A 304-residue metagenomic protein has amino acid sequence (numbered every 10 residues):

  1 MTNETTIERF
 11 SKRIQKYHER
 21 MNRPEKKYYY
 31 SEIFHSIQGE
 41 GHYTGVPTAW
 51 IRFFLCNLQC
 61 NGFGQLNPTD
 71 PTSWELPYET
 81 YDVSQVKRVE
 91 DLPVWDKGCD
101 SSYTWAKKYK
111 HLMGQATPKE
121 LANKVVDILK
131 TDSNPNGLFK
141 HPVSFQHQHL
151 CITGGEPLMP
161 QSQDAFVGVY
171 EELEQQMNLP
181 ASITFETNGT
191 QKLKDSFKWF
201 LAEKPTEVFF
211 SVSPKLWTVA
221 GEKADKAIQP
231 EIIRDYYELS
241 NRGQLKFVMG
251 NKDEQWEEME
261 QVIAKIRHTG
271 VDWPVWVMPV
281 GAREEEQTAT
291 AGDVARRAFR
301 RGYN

Functional and structural regions predicted by a protein language model:
N3-P24, Y28, L58-T206: Conserved Radical SAM active-site core
Y28-S31, Y303-N304: Short, basic/aromatic-enriched C-terminal tail that caps enzymatic domains
H35-E40, P47: Short secondary-structure capping/turn segments at boundaries of alpha-helices and beta-strands
H42-Y43, S144: Short, flexible hinge/linker loops that cap or flank conserved catalytic cores
Y43, L112, E222-A224: Short, solvent-exposed loop/turn segments at secondary-structure boundaries
T44-T48, F53-L58, A122, F247: Conserved N-terminal beta1-alpha1 strand-loop-helix module at the mouth
N134-H149, L158-N304: Conserved AdoMet/S-adenosylmethionine-binding subsite of the radical SAM
